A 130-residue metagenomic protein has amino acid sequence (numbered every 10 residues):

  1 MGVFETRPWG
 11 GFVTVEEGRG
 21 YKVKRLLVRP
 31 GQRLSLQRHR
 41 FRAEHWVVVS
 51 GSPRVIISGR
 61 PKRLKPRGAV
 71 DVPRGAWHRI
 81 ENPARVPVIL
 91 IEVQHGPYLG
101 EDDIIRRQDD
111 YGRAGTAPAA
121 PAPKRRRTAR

Functional and structural regions predicted by a protein language model:
G2-A43: A short glycine-rich, His/Asp/Glu-containing loop-to-beta-strand
G2-T6, R79-R130: Double-stranded beta-helix
V15, R25, V49-S52, R79: A structural signal for the main folded, soluble domain(s) of proteins
Q32, F41-R42, R60, A76 (+1 more regions): A generic "binding-loop/recognition-motif" signal
S35-Q37, V55-I56, V72, H78-A84 (+1 more regions): Short beta-strand His + acidic residue motifs that chelate non-heme Fe in jelly-roll/DSBH and cupin folds
F41-R54, S58-G59: Glycine- and acidic-residue-biased ligand/ion/polar-headgroup-sensing regions
G59-W77: Short acidic-glycine-tyrosine-enriched beta hairpin
